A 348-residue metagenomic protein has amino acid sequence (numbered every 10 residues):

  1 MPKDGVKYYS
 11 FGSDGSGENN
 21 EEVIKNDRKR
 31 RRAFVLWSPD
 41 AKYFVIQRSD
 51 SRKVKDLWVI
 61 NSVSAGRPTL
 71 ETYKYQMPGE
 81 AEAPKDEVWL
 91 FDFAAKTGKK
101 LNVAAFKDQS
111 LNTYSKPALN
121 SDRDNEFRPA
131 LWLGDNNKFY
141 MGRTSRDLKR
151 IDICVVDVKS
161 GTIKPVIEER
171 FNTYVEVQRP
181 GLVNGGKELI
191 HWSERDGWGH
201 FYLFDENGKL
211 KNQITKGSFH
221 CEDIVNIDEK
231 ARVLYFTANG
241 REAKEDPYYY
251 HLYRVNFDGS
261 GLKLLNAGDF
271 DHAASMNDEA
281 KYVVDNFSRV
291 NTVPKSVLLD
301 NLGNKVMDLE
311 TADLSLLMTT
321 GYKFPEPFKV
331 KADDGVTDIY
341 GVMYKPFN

Functional and structural regions predicted by a protein language model:
P2-L36, Y43-Y114, L302-L317: Predominantly five- to eight-bladed beta-propeller fold
D14-P39, S115-W132, Q178-K187, H191: Signature of short aromatic-glycine-proline-rich micro-motifs recurring in repeat-based ectodomains
V23-I24, K99, P117-N120, K164-E168 (+2 more regions): A short beta-strand motif characteristic of beta-propeller blades
K25, Q76-E82, N120, G142-R146 (+2 more regions): Short consensus segments that form the blades of beta-propeller domains, in both extracellular/periplasmic
V45-R48, V54-K55, A81-E87, L101 (+9 more regions): Non-catalytic accessory segments flanking enzyme active sites
F93-K96, V158-G161, D205-K209, N256-S260 (+1 more regions): Short loop/turn segments that connect beta-strands within beta-propeller blades
